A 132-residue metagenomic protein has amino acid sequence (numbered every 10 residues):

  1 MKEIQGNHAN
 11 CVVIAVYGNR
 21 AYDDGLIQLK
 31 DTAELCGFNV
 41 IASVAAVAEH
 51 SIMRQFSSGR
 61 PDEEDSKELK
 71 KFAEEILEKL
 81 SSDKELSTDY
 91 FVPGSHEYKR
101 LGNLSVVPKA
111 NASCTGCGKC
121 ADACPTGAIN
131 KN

Functional and structural regions predicted by a protein language model:
M1-N103: FMN-binding flavodoxin-like domain, especially the glycine-rich phosphate-binding loop
V107-G127, N132: Cysteine-centered iron-sulfur cluster-binding motifs in ferredoxin-type domains/subunits of redox enzymes
